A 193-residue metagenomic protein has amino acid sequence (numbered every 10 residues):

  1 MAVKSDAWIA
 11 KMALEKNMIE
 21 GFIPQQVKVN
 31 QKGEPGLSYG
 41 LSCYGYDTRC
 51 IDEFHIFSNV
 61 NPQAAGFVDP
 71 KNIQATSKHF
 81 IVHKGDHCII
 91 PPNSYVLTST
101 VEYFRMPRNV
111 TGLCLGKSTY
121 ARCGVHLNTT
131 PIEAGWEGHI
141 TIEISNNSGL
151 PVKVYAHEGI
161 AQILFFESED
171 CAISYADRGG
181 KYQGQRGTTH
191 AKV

Functional and structural regions predicted by a protein language model:
M1-V193: Non-catalytic terminal segments and appended small domains
